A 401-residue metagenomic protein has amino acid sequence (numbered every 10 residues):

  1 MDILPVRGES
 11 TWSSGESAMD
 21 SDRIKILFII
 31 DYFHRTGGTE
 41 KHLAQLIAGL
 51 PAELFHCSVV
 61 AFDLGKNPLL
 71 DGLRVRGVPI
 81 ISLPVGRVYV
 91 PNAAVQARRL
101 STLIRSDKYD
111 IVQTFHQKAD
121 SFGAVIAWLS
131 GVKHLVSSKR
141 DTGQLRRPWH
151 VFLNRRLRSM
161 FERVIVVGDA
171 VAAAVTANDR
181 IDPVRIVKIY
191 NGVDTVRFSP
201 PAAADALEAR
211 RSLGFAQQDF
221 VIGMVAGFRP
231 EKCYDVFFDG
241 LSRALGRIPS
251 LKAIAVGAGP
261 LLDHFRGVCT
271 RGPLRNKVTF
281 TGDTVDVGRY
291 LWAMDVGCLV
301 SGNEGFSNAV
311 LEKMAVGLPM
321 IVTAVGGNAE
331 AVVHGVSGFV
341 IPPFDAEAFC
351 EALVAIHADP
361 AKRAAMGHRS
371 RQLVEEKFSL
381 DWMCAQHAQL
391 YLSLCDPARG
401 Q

Functional and structural regions predicted by a protein language model:
G37-Q45, F220-G246, P260-G267, N308 (+2 more regions): A conserved mid-protein helix/loop that constitutes part of the nucleotide-sugar donor-binding site
D71, S199-F215, Q386: A short helix/loop element that forms part of the nucleotide-sugar donor recognition site in Leloir-type
T114-D120, K139: Short His-centered aromatic/hydrophobic patch
H134-V167, A173, R180-I181: A conserved, positively charged/aromatic
E208-R211, A348, A355, K362-K377 (+1 more regions): A short, well-ordered alpha-helix in the C-terminal region of glycosyltransferases
D283, G302: Aromatic "clamp/platform" in nucleotide-sugar-dependent glycosyltransferases that forms part of the donor/acceptor
P319-V322, V332: Short hydrophobic beta-strand element within catalytic cores of glycosyltransferases and related nucleotide-activated
H334-G335, F339-A346, A355-P360: Conserved acidic donor-binding segment of nucleotide-sugar-dependent glycosyltransferases
